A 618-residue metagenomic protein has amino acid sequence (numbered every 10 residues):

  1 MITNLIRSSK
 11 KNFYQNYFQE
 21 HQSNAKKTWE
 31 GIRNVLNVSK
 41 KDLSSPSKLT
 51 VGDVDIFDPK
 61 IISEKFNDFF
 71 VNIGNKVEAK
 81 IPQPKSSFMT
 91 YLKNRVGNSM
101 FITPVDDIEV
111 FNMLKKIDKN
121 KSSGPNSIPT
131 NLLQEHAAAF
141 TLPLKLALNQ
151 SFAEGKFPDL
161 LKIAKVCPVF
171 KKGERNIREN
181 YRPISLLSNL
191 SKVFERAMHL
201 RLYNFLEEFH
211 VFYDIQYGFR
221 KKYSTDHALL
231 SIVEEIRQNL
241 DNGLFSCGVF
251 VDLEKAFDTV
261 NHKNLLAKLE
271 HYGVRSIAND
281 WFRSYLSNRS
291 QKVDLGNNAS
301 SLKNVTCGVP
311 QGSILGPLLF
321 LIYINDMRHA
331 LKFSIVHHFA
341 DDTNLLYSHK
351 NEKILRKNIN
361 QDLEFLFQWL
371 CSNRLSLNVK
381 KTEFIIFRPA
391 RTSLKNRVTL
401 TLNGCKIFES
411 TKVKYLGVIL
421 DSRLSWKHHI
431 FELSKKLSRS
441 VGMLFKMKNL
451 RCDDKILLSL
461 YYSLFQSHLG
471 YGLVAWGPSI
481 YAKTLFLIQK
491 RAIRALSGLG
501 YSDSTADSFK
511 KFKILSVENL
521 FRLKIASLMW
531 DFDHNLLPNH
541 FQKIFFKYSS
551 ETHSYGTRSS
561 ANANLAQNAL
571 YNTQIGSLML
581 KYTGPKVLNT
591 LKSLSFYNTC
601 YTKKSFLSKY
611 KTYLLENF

Functional and structural regions predicted by a protein language model:
N4, Y14-H21, Y213, F339-A340 (+2 more regions): Non-catalytic, peripheral interaction segments enriched in hydrophobic/basic residues
K26-N180, S185, N189-V193, F245 (+5 more regions): Surface-exposed loop/turn segments and immediately adjacent short secondary-structure elements within folded domains
N120-I128, V166, N176-L186, H227-E270: Conserved catalytic palm subdomain of right-hand nucleotidyl-transferase polymerases, strongest for RNA-directed enzymes
G124, I163-V166, R182, Q216 (+10 more regions): Catalytic palm active-site di-aspartate
M198-Q216, P317-Y347: Active-site palm subdomain of RNA-directed nucleic acid polymerases
L253-A340: Conserved polymerase palm-domain catalytic core
K255-Y272, N344-Q368: Catalytic palm subdomain of template-directed nucleic-acid polymerases, centered on the conserved carboxylate motif
Q361, S376-T411: Short, conserved micro-motifs composed of acidic
